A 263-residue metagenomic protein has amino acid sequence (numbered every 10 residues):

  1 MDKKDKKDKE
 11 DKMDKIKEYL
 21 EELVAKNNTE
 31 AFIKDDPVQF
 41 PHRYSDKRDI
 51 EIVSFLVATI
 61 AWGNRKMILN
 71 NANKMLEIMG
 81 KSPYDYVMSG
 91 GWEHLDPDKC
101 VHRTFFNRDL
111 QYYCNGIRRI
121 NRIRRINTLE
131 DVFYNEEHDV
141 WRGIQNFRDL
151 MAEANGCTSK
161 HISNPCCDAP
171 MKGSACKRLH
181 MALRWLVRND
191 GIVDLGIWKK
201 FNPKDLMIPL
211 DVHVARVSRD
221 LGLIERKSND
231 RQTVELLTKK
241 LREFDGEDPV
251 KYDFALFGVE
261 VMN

Functional and structural regions predicted by a protein language model:
D2-N263: HhH-family (HhH-GPD) DNA N-glycosylase catalytic core used in base-excision repair
